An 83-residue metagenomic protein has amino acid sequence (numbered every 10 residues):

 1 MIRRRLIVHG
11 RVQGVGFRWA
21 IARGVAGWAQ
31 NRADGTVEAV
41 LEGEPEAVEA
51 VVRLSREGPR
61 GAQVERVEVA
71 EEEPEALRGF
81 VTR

Functional and structural regions predicted by a protein language model:
M1-R83: Intrinsically disordered, low-complexity, mixed-charge
